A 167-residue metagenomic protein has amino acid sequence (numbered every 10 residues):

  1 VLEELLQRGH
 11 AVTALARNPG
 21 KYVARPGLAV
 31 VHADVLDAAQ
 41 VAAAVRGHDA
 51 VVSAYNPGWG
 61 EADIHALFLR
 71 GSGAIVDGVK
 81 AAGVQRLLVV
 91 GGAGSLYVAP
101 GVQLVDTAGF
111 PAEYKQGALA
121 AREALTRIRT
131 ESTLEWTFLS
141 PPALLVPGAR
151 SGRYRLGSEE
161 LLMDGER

Functional and structural regions predicted by a protein language model:
V1-H10: N-terminal Rossmann NAD(P)H-binding glycine-rich loop of SDR-like oxidoreductase domains
A11-T13, P19, G73-Q116, A121 (+2 more regions): Conserved Rossmann-fold NAD(P)-dependent oxidoreductase catalytic core, especially the SDR/UDP-sugar
L15, A54, L139: The conserved SAM/SAH-binding core of class I Rossmann-like methyltransferase domains, concentrating on the hydrophobic
G20-A81: NAD(P)H-binding glycine-rich loop region in Rossmannoid oxidoreductase-like domains and their noncatalytic homologs
G60, G94-A99, L144-G148: Conserved catalytic-site region of short-chain dehydrogenase/reductase
T126-P147: Conserved beta-loop-beta element that borders a ligand/cofactor-binding pocket
R153-R167: A conserved pocket-lining segment of Rossmann-fold NAD(P)-dependent short-chain dehydrogenase/reductase
